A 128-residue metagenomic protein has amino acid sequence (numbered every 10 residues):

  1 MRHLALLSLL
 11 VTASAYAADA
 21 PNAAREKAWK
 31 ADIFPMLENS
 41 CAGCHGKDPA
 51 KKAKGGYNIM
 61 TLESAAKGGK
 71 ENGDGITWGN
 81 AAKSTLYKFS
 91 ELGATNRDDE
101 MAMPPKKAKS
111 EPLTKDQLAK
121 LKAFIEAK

Functional and structural regions predicted by a protein language model:
M1-L4: Positively charged n-region of N-terminal signal peptides that target proteins for export
S8-A18: Hydrophobic h-region of N-terminal signal peptides that target proteins for export in Gram-negative bacteria
Y16-K128: Aromatic- and Gly/Pro-enriched helix-to-coil junctions and flexible linker segments
